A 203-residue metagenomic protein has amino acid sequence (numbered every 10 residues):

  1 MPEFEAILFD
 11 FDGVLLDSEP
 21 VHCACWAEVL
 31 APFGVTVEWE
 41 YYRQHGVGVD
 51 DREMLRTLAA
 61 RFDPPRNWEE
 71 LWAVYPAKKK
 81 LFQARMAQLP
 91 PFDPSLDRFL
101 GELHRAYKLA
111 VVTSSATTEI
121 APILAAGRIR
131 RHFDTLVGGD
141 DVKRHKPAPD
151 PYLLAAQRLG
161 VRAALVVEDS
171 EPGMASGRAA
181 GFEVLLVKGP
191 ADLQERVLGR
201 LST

Functional and structural regions predicted by a protein language model:
M1-E5, D97, G101, T117-T203: Asp-based, Mg2+/Mn2+-dependent phosphohydrolase catalytic module
P2-F11, L15-D97, R105: N-terminal helical cap/lid subdomain that shapes the substrate entry/recognition surface in HAD-like hydrolases
L15, Q44, L109, R144 (+1 more regions): Conserved SAM-binding loop
G101-E102, L109-A110: Internal catalytic-core helix/loop-beta-alpha segment that presents or stabilizes conserved functional determinants
A106-Y107, G181: Glycine-centered short loops/turns at secondary-structure junctions
T113-S115: Conserved phosphate-coupling serine/threonine residues in phosphotransfer and NTP-handling enzymes
